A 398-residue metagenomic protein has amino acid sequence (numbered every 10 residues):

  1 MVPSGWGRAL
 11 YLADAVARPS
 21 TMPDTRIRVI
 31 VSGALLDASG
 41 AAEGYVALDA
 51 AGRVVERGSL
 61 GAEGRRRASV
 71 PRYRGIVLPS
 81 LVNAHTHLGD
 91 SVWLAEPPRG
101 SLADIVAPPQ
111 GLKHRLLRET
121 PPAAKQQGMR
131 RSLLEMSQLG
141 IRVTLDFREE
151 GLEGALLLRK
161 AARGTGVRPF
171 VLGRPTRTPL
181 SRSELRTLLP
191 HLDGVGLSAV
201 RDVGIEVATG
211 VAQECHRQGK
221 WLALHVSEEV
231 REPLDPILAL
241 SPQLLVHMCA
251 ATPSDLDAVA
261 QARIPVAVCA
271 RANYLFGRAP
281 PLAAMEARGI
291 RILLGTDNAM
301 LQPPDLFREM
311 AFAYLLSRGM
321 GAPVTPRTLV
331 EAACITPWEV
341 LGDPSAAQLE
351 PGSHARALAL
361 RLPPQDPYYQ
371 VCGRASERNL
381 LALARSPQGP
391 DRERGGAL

Functional and structural regions predicted by a protein language model:
V2-R65: N-terminal metal-binding scaffold of metallo-dependent hydrolase/deaminase domains
P23-L35, A62-A107, L398: Replace "His-x-His-based motif
G33, G52, R74, H85 (+8 more regions): Divalent metal-coordination and catalytic microenvironments
S91-Q127, G166, L189, V230 (+3 more regions): Active-site gating loops and adjacent loop-to-helix segments of metal-dependent hydrolytic enzymes
L116-L192, S198-V200, G204-E206: Active-site loop-helix segments enriched in His/Asp/Glu that coordinate and activate a nucleophilic water at divalent
P169-F170, P175-L180, L189-M300: Active-site core of metal-dependent hydrolases
T325-I335, L349, S353: Short, well-structured alpha-helical segments that form the helix of a local strand-helix-strand
P351-L398: C-terminal cap of metal-dependent C-N hydrolases
